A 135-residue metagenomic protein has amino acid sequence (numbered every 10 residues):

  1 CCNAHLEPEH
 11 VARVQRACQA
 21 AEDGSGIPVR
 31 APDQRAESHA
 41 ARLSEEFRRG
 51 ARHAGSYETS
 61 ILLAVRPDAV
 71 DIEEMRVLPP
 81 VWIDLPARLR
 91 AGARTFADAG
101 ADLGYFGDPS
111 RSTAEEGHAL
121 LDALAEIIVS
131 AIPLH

Functional and structural regions predicted by a protein language model:
C2-H135: Extended, histidine- and acidic-residue-enriched regions that form the cofactor-binding/catalytic faces
